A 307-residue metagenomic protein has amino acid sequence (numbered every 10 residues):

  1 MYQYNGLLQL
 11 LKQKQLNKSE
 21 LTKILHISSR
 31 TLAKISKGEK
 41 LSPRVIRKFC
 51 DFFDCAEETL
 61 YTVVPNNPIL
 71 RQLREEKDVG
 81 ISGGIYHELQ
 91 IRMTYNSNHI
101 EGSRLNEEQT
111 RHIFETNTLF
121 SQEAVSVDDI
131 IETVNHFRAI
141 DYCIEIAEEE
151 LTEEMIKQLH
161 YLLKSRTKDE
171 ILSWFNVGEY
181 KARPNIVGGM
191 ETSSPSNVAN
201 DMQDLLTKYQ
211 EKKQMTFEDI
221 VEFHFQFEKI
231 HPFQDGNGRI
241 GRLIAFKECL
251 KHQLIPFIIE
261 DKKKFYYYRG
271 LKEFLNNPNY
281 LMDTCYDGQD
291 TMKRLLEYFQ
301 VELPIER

Functional and structural regions predicted by a protein language model:
M1-E20, I24: A short, Lys/Arg-rich alpha-helix, primarily the initiator
H26-L41: Recognition helix of helix-turn-helix/homeodomain-like DNA-binding domains that insert into the DNA major groove
E39-R44, N117: Short, solvent-exposed alpha-helical "recognition" segments
R44-T59: DNA major-groove recognition helix of helix-turn-helix/homeodomain DNA-binding modules
V63-R307: FIC/Doc superfamily catalytic core
